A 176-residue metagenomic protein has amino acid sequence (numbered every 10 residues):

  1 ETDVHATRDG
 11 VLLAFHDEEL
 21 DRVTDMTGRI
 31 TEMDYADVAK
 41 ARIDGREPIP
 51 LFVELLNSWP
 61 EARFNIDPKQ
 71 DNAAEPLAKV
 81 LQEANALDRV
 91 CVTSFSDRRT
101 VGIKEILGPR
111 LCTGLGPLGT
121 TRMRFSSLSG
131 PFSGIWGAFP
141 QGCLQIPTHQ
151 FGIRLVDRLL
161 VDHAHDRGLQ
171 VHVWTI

Functional and structural regions predicted by a protein language model:
E1-L13: Short acidic, Gly/Ser-rich segments with clustered Asp/Glu that frequently serve as metal-coordination loops in enzyme
H16-L118, P131-R167: Metal-dependent phosphodiesterase/phospholipase catalytic core, i.e., the His/Asp/Glu-rich active-site region
T121-F125: Active-site glycine- and acidic-residue-rich loops that bind and position anionic ligands or nucleotide-like cofactors
Q170: Residue-level detector of anion-binding/catalytic polar loops
V173-T175: Recognition helix of helix-turn-helix DNA-binding domains
